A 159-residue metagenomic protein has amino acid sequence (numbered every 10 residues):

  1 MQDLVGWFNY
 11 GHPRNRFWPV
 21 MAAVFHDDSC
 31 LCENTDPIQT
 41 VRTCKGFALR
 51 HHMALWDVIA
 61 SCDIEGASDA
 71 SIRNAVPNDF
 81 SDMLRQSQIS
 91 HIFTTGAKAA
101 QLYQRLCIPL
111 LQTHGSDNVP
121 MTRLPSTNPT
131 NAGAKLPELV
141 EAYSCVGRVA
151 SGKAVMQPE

Functional and structural regions predicted by a protein language model:
D3-L4, H12-P13, V20, E65-S81 (+1 more regions): C-terminal capping/extension of enzyme domains
L4-S71: Short, surface-exposed acidic-centric catalytic microdomains
R14, I59, K98, T127-N128: Short, flexible active-site-adjacent loop segments at beta-strand->alpha-helix junctions, enriched in small/polar
F25, S29, Q88, L111 (+1 more regions): Secondary-structure transition/hinge residues
G46-A48, R85, H114: Generic structural signal for beta-strand residues in well-ordered domains
R50-K98: Internal catalytic-core helix/loop-beta-alpha segment that presents or stabilizes conserved functional determinants
A99-Y103: Short, charged/polar "capping" segments at the starts of alpha-helices and the immediately preceding loops
